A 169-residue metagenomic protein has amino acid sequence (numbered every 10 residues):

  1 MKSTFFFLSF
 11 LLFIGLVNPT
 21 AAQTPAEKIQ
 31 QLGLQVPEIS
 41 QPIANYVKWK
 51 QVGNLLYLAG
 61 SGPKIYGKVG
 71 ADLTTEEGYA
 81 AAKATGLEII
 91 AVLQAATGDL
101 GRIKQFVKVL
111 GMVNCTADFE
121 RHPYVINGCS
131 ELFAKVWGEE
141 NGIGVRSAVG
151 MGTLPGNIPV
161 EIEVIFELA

Functional and structural regions predicted by a protein language model:
M1-Q23: Bacterial Sec-dependent N-terminal signal peptides
A21-A169: Short, polar/acidic, helix-capping and beta-turn segments at strand->helix junctions that line the mouths
